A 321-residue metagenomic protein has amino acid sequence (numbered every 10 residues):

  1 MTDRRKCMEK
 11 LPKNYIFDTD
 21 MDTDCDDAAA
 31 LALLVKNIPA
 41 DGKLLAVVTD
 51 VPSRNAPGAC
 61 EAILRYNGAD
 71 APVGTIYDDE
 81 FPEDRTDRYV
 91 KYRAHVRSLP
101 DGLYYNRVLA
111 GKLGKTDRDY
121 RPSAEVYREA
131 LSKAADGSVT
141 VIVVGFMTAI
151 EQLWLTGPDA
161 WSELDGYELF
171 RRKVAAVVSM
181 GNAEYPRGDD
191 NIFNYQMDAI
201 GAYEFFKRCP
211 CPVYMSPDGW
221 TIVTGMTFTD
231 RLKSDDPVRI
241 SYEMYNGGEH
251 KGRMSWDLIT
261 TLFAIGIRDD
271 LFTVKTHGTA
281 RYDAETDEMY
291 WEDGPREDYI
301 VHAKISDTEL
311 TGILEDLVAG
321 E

Functional and structural regions predicted by a protein language model:
T2-E321: N-terminal acidic, glycine/proline-rich low-complexity segments
